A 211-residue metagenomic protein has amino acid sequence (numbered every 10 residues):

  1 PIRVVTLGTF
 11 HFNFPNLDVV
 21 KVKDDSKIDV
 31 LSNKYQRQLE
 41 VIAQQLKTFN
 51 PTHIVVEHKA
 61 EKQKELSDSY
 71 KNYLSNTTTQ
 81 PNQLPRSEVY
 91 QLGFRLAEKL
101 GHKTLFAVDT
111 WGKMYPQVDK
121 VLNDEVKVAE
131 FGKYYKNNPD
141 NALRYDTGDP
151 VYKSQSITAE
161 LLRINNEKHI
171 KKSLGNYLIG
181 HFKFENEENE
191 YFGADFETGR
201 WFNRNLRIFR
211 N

Functional and structural regions predicted by a protein language model:
P1-V5: Beta-strand-turn-beta hairpins that frame and shape the catalytic cleft of phosphate-ester-processing enzymes
T9, I54, L96: A residue-level signal for conserved active-site and pocket-lining positions in enzyme catalytic cores
N13-D18, Q63-L66, N186-E188: Short acidic/His/Gly/Ser-rich catalytic and metal-binding motifs that mark active-site loops of diverse hydrolases
N13-K34: Acidic/histidine-rich helix-loop elements that form or flank divalent-metal/phosphate-binding sites at the catalytic
I28-A43, T78: N-terminal post-signal-peptidase region of extra-cytosolic proteins
L46, N50-V56: Proline-aspartate-enriched helix->loop->beta-strand connector
V56-E61, D109-G112: Short, well-ordered beta-to-alpha junction loops that form the rim of enzyme active sites and present histidine/acidic
L66-R210: Hydrophobic, often amphipathic alpha-helical segments used for membrane interaction and targeting
